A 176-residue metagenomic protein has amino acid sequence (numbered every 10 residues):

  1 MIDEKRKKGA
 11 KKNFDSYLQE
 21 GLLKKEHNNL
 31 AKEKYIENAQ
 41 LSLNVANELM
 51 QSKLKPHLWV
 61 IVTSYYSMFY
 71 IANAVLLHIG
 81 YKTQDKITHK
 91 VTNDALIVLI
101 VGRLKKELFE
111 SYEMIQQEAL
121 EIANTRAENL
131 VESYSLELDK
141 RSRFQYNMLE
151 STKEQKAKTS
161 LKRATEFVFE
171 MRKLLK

Functional and structural regions predicted by a protein language model:
M1-K176: Terminal alpha-helical segments
